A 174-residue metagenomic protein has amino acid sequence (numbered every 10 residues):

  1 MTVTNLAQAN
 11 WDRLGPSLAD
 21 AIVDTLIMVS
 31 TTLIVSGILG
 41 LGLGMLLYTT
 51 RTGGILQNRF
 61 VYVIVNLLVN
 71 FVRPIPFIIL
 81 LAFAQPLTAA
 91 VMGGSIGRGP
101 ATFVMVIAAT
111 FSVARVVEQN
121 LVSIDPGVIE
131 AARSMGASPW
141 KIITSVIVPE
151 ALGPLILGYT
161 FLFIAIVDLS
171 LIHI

Functional and structural regions predicted by a protein language model:
M1-L33, N58-V63, I147: Periplasmic/extracellular loop-to-transmembrane helix junction in inner-membrane transport proteins
L18-T49, Y159: Transmembrane alpha-helix signature in integral membrane proteins
D20-M28, N70-R73, F77-S112: Loop-to-helix entry region at the N-terminal start of transmembrane alpha-helices in multi-pass membrane transporters
I38-L43, P100-F103, I107-I129, T160 (+1 more regions): Membrane-embedded alpha-helices of multi-pass transport/permease systems
L46-A84, M105, S112-Q119: Cytoplasmic-entry segments and transmembrane alpha-helices of multi-pass inner-membrane transporters
L121-A151: Short helix-to-coil transition segments within interhelical loops that connect adjacent transmembrane helices
P139-L169: Transmembrane alpha-helices
H173-I174: Conserved small/polar residues in nucleotide/adenosyl-binding loops
